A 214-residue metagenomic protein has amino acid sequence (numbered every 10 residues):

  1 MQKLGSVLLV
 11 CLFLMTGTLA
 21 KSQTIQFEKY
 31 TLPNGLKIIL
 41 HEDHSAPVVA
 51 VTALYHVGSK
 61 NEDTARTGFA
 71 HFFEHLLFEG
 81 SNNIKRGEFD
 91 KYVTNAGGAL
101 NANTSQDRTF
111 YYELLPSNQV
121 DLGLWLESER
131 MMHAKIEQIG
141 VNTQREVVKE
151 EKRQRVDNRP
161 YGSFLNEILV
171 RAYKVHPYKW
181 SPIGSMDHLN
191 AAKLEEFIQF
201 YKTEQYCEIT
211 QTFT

Functional and structural regions predicted by a protein language model:
M1-V7: Positively charged n-region of N-terminal signal peptides that target proteins for export
Q2, F13-L14, Q23, R86-G87 (+2 more regions): Short secondary-structure boundary micro-motifs
G5, L19-D90, Y112-L115, D121-S128 (+2 more regions): His/Glu-rich zincin catalytic helix
V7-G17: Bacterial N-terminal signal peptides
L9-V10, F78, K152: Enrichment for repetitive, rod-forming helical segments
M15-T16, I84, F164: Residues in and immediately flanking transmembrane alpha helices
T31, E42, D90-T214: Charge-rich, well-structured scaffold segments of protease-associated domains
